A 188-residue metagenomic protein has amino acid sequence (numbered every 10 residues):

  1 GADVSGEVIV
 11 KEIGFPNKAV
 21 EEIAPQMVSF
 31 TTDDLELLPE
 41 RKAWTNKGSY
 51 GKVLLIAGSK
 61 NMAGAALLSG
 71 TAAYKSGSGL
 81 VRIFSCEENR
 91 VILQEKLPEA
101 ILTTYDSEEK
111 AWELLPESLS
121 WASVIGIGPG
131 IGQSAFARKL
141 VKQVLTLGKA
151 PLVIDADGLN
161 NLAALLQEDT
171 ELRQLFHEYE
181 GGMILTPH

Functional and structural regions predicted by a protein language model:
G1-E22, F84-H188: Glycine-rich phosphate/dinucleotide-binding loop and adjoining beta-alpha-beta core of small-molecule
G1-I56, K60: YjeF_N-associated NAD(P)HX repair module
E7, Q26, T31-D33, R41 (+5 more regions): Surface-exposed loop/turn and secondary-structure junction residues enriched for glycine/proline
L35-L38, L55, K75, F84 (+2 more regions): Generic, low-specificity signal for short hydrophobic/alpha-helical stretches with a mild N-terminal bias, encompassing
A43, L67-L68, W121-I125: Short N-terminal helix-initiation segments at or just after the protein's N-terminus
T45-I101, E109: Substrate-binding N-lobe of the ribokinase-like
